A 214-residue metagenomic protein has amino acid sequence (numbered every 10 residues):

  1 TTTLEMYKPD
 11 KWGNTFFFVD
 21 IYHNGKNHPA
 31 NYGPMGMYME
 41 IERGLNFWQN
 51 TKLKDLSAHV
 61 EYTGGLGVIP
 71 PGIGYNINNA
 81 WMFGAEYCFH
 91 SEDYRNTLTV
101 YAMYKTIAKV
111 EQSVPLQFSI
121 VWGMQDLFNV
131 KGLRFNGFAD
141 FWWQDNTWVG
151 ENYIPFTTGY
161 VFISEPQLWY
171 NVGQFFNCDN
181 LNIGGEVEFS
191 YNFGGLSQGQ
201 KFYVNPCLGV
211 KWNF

Functional and structural regions predicted by a protein language model:
T1-F47, D55-H59: Transmembrane beta-barrel domains of Gram-negative outer membranes and organellar outer membranes
T2, G33-M39, Y75-F83, Q112-F118 (+2 more regions): Residues that define the transmembrane beta-barrel architecture of outer-membrane proteins
L4-K8, M39-F47, F83-F89, A102 (+3 more regions): Residues on the lipid-exposed face of transmembrane beta-strands in outer-membrane beta-barrel proteins
Y7, W12-F16, N46-S57, F89-L98 (+2 more regions): Short loop/turn motifs that connect adjacent beta-strands in outer-membrane beta-barrel proteins
I21-G25, V60-V68, F89, A102-A108 (+4 more regions): Transmembrane beta-strands of outer-membrane beta-barrel pores
N27-Y32, I69-G74, V110-S113, N146-P155 (+1 more regions): Outer-membrane beta-barrel translocator domains and adjoining extracellular loop/strand segments of Gram-negative
M103-T158: Short helix-loop boundary/capping segments
Q167-F214: Predominantly the C-terminal beta-signal and adjacent terminal strand-loop region of outer-membrane beta-barrel
